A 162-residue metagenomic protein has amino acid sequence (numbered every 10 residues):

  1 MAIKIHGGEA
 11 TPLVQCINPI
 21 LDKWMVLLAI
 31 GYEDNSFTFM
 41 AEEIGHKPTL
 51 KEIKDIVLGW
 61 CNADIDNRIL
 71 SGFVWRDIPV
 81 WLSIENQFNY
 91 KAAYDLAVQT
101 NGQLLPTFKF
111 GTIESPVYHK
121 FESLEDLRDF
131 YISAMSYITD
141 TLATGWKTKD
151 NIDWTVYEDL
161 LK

Functional and structural regions predicted by a protein language model:
A2-K162: A preference for well-ordered globular domain cores that mediate specific macromolecular interactions or catalysis
